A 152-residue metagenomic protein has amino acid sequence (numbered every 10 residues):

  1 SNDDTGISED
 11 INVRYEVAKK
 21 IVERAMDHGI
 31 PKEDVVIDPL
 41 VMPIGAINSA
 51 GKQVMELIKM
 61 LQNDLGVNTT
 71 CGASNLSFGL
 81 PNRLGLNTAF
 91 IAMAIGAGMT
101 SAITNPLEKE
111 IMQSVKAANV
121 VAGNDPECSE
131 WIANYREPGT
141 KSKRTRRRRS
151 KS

Functional and structural regions predicted by a protein language model:
S1-K143: Catalytic alpha/beta core domains of metabolic enzymes, predominantly
T145-S152: Terminal or standalone catalytic/regulatory effector modules within metabolic enzymes and repeat proteins
